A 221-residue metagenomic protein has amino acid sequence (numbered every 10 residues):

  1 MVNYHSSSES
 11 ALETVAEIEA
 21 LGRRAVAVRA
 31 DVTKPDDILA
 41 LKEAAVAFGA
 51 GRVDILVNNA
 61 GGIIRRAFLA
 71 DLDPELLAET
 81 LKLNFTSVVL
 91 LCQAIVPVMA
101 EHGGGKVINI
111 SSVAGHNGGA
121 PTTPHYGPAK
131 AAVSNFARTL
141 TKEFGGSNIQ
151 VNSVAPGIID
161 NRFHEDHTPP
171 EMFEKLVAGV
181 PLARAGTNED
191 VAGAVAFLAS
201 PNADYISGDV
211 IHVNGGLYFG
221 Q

Functional and structural regions predicted by a protein language model:
M1-S10: Conserved glycine-rich Rossmann-like NAD(P)H-binding loop of the short-chain dehydrogenase/reductase
S8-E9, R29-L41, P74, E189-D190: The beta1-alpha1 cofactor-binding region of Rossmann-like NAD(H)/NADP(H)-dependent oxidoreductases
R66, N117, A196, S207-Q221: Short C-terminal tail/terminal secondary-structure segment of NAD(P)H-dependent dehydrogenase/reductase domains
A67-L69, D73-E79, H164, L176: Substrate-binding pocket helix/loop in short-chain dehydrogenase/reductase
C92, A129, A137: Active-site helix of classical SDR
P97, K142-G146, D204: Alpha-helical segment proximal to the catalytic Tyr-Lys
S112: Residue(s) in the substrate-gating loop at a strand-loop-helix junction that position the organic substrate next
